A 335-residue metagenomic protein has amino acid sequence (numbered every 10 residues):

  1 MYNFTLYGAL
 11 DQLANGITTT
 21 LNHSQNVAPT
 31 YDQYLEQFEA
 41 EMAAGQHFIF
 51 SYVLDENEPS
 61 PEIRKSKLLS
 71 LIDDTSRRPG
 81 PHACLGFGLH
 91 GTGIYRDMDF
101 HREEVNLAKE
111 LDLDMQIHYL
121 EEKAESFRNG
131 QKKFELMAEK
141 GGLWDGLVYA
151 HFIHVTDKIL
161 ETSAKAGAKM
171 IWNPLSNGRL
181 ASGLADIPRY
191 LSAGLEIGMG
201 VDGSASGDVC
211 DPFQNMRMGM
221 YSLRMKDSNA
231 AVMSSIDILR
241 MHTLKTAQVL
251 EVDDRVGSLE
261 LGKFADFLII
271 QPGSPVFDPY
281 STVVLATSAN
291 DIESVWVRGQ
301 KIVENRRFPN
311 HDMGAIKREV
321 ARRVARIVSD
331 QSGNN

Functional and structural regions predicted by a protein language model:
M1-H23, A28-Q46, L69-R78, A321-S329: Alpha-helical scaffold segments that flank or form the walls of functional sites
G16, E41, F87, H118 (+9 more regions): Divalent metal-coordination and catalytic microenvironments
V27-K158: Metal-coordinating catalytic core of metallo-dependent amide/deamination hydrolases
P61-I63, D97-F100, K123-F134, I159-A164 (+3 more regions): Histidine/acidic-residue-rich catalytic or RNA/ligand-binding cores of hydrolases and nuclease-related proteins
E139-G142, G146, P188-S274, A286-S288: His/Asp/Glu-enriched, well-ordered alpha-helical/loop segment that forms or immediately abuts the divalent-metal
V155-V201: A conserved active-site cap/scaffold subdomain adjacent to cofactor or substrate pockets
F264-K317: C-terminal cap of metal-dependent C-N hydrolases
R306-N335: Intein/HINT protein-splicing elements and their conserved insertion hotspots or analogous self-processing inserts
